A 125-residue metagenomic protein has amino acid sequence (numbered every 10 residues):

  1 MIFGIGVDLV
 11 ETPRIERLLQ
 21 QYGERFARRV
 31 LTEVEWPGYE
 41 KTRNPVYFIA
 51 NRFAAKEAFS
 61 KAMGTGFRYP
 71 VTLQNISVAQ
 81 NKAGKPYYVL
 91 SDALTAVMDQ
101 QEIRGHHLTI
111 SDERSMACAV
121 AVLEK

Functional and structural regions predicted by a protein language model:
M1-K125: Core catalytic alpha/beta fold that binds nucleotide/phospho-ligands
